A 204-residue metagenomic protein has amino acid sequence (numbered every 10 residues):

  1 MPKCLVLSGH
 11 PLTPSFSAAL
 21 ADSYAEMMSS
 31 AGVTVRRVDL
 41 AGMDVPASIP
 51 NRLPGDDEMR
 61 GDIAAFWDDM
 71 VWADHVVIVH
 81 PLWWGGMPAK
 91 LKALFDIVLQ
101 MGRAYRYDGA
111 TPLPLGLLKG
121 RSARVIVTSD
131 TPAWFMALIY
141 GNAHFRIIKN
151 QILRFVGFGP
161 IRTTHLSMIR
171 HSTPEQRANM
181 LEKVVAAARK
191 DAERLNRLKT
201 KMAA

Functional and structural regions predicted by a protein language model:
P2-V33: N-terminal beta1-alpha1 ligand-phosphate binding loop
S8, D39, T164-S167: Residue-level recognition of beta-strand->loop/alpha-helix junctions
P11, S129-W134, M168-H171: A short, flexible beta-alpha/helix-coil linker loop
A31-R36, F158-P160: A generic structural motif
R37-E58, Q176-R177: N-terminal beta-loop-helix "entrance" segment that forms/cooperates in small-molecule cofactor or anionic ligand
P54-W72, M180-A187, D191: Glycine-rich, highly charged phosphate/nucleotide-binding loops
E58-I148: Helix-loop-strand module that forms the ligand-binding subsite of alpha/beta enzymes
L138-A204: Glycine-rich phosphate/pyrophosphate-binding loop and the adjoining helix
